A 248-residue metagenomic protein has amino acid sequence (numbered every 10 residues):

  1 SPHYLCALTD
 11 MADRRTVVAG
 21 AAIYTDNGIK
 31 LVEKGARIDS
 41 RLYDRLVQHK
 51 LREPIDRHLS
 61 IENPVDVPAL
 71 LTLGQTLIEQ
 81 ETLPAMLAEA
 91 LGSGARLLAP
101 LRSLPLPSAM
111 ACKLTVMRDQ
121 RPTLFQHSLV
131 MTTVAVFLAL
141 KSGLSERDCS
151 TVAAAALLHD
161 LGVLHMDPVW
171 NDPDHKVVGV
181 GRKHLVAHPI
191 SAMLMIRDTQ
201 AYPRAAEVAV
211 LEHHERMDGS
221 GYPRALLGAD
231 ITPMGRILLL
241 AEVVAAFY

Functional and structural regions predicted by a protein language model:
S1-P100, L104, A111, Y248: Terminal helices and disordered tails flanking the catalytic cores of nucleotide-processing hydrolases
R57-V186, I190-P203: Acidic/His-rich, divalent-metal-binding segments that scaffold phosphate/diphosphate chemistry
A156, I196-L239: Histidine/acidic-rich helix-loop-helix segments that form or flank divalent-metal centers in metalloenzyme catalytic
L164, G219, F247: Catalytic P-loop NTPase motifs of RecA-like helicase/translocase cores
R236-Y248: Conserved beta-strand-loop-short alpha-helix elements that form and flank the Mn2+/Mg2+-coordinating active site
